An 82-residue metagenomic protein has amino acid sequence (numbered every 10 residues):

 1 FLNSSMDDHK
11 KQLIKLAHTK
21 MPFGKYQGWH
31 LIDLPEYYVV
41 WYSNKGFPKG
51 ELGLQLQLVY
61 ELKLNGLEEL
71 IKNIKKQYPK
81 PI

Functional and structural regions predicted by a protein language model:
F1-I82: DEDD superfamily 3′-5′ metal-dependent exonuclease/proofreading module
